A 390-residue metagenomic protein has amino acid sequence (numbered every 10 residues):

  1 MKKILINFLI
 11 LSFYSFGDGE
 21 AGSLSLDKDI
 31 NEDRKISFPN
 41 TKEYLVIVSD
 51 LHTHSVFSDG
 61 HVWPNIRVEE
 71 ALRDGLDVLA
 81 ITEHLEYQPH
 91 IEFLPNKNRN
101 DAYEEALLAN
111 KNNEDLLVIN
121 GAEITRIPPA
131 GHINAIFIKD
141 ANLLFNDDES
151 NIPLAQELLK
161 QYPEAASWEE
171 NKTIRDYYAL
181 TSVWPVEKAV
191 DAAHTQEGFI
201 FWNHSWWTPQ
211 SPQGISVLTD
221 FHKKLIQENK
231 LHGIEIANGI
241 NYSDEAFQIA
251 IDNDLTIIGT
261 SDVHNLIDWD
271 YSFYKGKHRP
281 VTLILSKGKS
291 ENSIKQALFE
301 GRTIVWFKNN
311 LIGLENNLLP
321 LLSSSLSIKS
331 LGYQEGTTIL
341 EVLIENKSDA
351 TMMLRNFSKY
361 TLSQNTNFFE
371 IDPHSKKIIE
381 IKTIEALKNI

Functional and structural regions predicted by a protein language model:
I4-S12: Sec-dependent N-terminal signal peptides
L9, N110, H194, F299-T303: Generic secondary-structure transition motif, activating predominantly at the C-termini of alpha-helices
F13-G17: C-terminal segment of classical bacterial N-terminal signal peptides
D18-D50, P64-V68, G131-I138, P212-I390: Charged catalytic cores and adjacent phosphate/nucleic-acid-binding surfaces used for phosphate/nucleic-acid chemistry
I30-F199, N203, N241-F247: A metal-dependent hydrolase metal-coordination microenvironment
E86-Y87, R126, T208, N265 (+1 more regions): Positions that flank functional sites
E187, T195-N203, W207-K223: Noncatalytic carbohydrate-binding groove/subsite architecture in carbohydrate-active enzymes
